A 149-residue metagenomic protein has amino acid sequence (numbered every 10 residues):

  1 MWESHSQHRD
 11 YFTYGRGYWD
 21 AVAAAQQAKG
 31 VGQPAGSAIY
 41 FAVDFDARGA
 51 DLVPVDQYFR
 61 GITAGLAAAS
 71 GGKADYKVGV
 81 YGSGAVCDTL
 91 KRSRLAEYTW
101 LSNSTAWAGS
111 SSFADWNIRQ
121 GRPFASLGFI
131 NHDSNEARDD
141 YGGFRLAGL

Functional and structural regions predicted by a protein language model:
M1-R48, Y58: Substrate-binding cleft of extracellular glycoside hydrolase catalytic domains
M1-W2, S37-A42, K77-V80, T99-L101 (+1 more regions): Structural recognition of the beta-strand scaffold that forms the well-ordered cores of secreted hydrolase catalytic
H5-S6, F45-A47, G82-V86, F124: Active-site-proximal loop/turn and secondary-structure-junction residues that shape catalytic pockets, frequently
G15-W19, V53, D75-V78, K91-A96: Short linear motifs at secondary-structure transitions and domain/linker junctions
Q26-Q33, T63-G71: Sec-exported extracytoplasmic/periplasmic mature domains
F45-S70: Active-site cleft segment of glycoside hydrolase catalytic domains centered on the general acid/base Glu
A67-D88: Aromatic-lined carbohydrate-recognition surfaces of secreted/lumenal glycan-active proteins
C87-L149: Functionally critical loop-and-helix segments that line ligand-binding/catalytic clefts of soluble enzyme domains
